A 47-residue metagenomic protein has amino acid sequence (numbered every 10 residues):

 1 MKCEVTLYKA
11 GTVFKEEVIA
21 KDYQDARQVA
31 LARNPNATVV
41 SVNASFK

Functional and structural regions predicted by a protein language model:
M1-F14: Short aromatic-glycine-(Arg/Gly/Cys) micro-motifs in beta-strand/loop hairpins
F14, D25, P35-N36: Generic short amphipathic/hydrophobic targeting helices enriched at N-termini, encompassing Sec-type signal peptides
E16-V18: Generic detection of short hydrophobic beta-strand segments and adjacent strand-loop junctions
V29: DNA-recognition helix of helix-turn-helix
A32-K47: Short, mixed-charge low-complexity intrinsically disordered segments
